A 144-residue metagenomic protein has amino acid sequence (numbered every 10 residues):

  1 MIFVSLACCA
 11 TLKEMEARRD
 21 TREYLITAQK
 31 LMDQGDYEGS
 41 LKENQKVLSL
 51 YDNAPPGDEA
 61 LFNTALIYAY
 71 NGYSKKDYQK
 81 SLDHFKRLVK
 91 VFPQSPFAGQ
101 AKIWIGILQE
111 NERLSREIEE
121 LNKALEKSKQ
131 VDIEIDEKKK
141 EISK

Functional and structural regions predicted by a protein language model:
F3-T27: Bacterial Sec signal peptide processing site at the extreme N-terminus
R19, Y24, P56-E59, D77 (+1 more regions): Structural signature of alpha-solenoid helical repeat junctions
Y24, L61, A65-Y68, K102: TPR repeat positional signature
L50-G57, L88-K102: Short solvent-exposed coil/turn linkers within tandem alpha-helical repeat scaffolds
A69-Y73, G106-Q109, R113: Short coil/turn linking the two alpha-helices of tandem helical-hairpin repeats
S115-S128, D132-I142: Heptad-repeat positions
